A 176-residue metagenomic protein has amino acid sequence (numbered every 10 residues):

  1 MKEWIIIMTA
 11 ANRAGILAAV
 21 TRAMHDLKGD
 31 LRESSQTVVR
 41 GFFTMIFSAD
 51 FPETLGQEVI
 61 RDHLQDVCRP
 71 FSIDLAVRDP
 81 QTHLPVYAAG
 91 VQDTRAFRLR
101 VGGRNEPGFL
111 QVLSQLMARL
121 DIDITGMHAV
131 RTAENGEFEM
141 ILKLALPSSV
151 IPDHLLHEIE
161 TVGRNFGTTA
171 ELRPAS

Functional and structural regions predicted by a protein language model:
M1-S176: A conserved regulatory-domain signal marking ACT and ACT-like small-molecule sensing domains and adjacent regulatory
